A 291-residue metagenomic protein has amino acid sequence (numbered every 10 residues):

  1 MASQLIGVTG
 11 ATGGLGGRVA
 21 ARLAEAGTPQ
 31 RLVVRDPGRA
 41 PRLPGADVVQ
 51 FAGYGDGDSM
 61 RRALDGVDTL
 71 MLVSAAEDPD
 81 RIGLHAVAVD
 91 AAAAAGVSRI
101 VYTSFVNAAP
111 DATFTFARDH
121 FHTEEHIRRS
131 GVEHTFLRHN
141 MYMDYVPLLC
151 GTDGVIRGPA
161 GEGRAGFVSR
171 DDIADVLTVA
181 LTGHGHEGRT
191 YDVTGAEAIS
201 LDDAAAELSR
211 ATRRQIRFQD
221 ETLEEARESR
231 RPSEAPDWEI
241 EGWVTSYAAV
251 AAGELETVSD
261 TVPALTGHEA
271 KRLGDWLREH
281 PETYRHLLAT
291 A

Functional and structural regions predicted by a protein language model:
A2-L43, G55-R61, D65-V67, S74-A86 (+6 more regions): Oxidoreductase cofactor-interface core, primarily capturing Rossmann-like NAD(P)-dependent enzymes
D47-Q50: Conserved SAM-binding strand-loop segment of SAM-dependent methyltransferases
M71-S74, Y284: Short amphipathic alpha-helical segments enriched in hydrophobics
E224-A291: A hydrophobic C-terminal alpha-helical subdomain
